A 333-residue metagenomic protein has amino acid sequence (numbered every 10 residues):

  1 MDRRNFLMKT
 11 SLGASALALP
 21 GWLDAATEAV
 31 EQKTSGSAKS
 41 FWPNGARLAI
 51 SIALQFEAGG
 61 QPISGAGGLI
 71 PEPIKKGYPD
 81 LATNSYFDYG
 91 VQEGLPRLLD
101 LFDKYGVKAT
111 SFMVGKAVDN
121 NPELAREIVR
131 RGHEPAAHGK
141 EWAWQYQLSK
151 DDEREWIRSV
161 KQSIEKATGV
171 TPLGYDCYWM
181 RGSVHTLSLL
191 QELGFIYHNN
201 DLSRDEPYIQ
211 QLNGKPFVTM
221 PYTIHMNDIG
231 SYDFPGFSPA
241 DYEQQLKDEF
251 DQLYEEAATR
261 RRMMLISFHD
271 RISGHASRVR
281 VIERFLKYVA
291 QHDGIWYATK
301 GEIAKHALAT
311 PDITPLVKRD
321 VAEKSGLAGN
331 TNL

Functional and structural regions predicted by a protein language model:
N5-A25: N-terminal export signals
K33-N44, Q162-K166, V170-T259, P311-L316 (+1 more regions): Active-site-adjacent pocket scaffolds in enzyme catalytic domains
G36-E134, E141, Y288: Active-site beta->alpha N-cap acidic-glycine motif
Q55, F102, L190, M220 (+2 more regions): Conserved, mostly hydrophobic/aromatic
K75-P79, P96, D103-V184, P207 (+4 more regions): Metal-dependent polysaccharide deacetylase catalytic core of the NodB/CE4 family, i.e., the active-site-bearing domain
Q92, K150-R158, G236-K247, A276-V279 (+1 more regions): Non-membrane alpha-helical structural segments and their capping/turn regions in soluble enzymes
Y197, K247-L333: C-terminal domain-boundary segment and adjacent tail
